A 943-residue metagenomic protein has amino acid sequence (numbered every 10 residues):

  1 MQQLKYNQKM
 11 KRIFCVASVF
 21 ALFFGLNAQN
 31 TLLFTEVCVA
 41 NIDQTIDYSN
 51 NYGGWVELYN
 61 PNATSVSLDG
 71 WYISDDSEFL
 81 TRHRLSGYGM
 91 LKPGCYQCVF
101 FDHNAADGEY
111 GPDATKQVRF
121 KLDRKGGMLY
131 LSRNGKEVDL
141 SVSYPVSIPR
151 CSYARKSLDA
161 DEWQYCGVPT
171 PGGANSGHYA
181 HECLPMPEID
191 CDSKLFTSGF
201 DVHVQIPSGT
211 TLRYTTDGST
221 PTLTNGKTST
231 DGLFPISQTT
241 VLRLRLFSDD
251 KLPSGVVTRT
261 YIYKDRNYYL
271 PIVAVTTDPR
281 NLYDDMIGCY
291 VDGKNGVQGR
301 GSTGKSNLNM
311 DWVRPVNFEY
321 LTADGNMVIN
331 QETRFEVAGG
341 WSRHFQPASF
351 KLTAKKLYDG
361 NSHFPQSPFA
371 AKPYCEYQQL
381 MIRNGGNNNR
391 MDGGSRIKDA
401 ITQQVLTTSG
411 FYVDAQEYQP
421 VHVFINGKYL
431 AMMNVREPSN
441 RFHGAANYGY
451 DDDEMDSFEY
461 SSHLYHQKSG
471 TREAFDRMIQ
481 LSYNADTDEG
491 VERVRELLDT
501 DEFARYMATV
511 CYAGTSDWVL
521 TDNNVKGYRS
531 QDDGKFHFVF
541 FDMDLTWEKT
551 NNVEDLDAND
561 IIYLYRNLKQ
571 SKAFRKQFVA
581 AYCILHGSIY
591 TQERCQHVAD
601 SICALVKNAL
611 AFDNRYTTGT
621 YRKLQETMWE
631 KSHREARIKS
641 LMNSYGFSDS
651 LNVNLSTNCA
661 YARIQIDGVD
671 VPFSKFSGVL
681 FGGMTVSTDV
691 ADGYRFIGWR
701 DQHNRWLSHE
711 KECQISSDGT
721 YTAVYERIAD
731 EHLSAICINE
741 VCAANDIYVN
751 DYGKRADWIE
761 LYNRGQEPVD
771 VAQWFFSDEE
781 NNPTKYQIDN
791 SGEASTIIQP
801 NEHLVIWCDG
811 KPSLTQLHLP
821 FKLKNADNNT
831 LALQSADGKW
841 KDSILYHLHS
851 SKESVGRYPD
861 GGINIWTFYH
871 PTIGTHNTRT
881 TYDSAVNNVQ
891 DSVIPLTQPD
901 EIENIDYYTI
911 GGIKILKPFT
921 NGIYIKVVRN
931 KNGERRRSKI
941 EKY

Functional and structural regions predicted by a protein language model:
M1, N27, N888-Y943: C-terminal outer-membrane/trafficking sorting elements
I13-F24: Sec-dependent N-terminal signal peptides
A28-T210, R245, P253-Y263, E626-H633 (+2 more regions): Intrinsically disordered, low-complexity linkers and terminal tails enriched in Ser/Thr/Pro/Gly with interspersed basic
L33, M90-P93, V99, V146-P315 (+8 more regions): Short, compositionally stereotyped local motifs that mark structural "simplifiers"
A63-L68, N309-W312, N326-V328, V519 (+2 more regions): A short beta-turn/strand-edge loop motif at beta-sheet boundaries
C166, P171-Y179, P271-L308, V316-N317 (+13 more regions): Middle-to-C-terminal accessory/interaction subdomains
E319-Y320, D324-K372, Y377, E417-Y465 (+1 more regions): Carboxylate/His-rich catalytic cores and anion/metal-binding grooves
A348, T353-A354, G360-A400, I479-L497: Short, conserved helix/loop micro-motifs enriched in His/Cys and acidic residues
